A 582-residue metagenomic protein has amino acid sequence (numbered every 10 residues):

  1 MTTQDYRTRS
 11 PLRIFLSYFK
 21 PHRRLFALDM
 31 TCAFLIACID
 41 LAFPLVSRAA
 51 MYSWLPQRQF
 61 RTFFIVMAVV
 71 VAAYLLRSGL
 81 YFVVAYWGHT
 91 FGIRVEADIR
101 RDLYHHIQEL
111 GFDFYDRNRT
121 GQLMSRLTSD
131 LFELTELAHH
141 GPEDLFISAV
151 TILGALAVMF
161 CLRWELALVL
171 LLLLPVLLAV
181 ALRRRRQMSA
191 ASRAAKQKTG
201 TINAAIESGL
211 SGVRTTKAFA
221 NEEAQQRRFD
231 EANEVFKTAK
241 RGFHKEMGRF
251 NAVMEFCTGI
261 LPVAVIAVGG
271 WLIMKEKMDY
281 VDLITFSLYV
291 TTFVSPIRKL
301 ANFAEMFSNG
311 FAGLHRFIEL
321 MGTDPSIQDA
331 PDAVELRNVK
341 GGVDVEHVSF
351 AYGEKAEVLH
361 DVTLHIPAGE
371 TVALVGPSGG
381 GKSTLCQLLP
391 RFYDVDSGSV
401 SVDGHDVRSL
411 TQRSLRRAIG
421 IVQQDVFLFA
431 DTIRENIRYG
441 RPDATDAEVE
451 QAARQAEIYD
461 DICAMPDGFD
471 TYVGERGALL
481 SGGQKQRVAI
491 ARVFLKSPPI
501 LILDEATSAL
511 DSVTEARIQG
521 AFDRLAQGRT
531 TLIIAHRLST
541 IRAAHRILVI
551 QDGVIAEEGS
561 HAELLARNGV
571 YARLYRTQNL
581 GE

Functional and structural regions predicted by a protein language model:
T2-Y6, I93, R101-E133, A204-R228 (+5 more regions): Short intracellular "coupling" helices and adjacent cytoplasmic loop segments at the cytosolic face of multi-pass
T8-R23, L123: A short amphipathic helical element positioned immediately N-terminal to and/or at the very start of a transmembrane
K20, F26-L80, W87, F160-E165 (+1 more regions): Transmembrane helix-loop-helix hairpins at lipid-water interfaces of multipass membrane proteins, especially the type-1
P21-R24, F112-D113, S129-A138, P142 (+9 more regions): An intracellular "coupling" helix at the cytosolic face of ABC transporter transmembrane type-1 domains
T31, L35, I39-F43, L80 (+3 more regions): Hydrophobic alpha-helical transmembrane segments of ABC transporter permease domains
L35-I39, F43, V71, L75-G92 (+6 more regions): Hydrophobic alpha-helical membrane-associated segments
P56-V66, V158-L172, E246-H315, L320-M321: Helix-loop-helix
D329, L336-E582: ABC-type nucleotide-binding domain
